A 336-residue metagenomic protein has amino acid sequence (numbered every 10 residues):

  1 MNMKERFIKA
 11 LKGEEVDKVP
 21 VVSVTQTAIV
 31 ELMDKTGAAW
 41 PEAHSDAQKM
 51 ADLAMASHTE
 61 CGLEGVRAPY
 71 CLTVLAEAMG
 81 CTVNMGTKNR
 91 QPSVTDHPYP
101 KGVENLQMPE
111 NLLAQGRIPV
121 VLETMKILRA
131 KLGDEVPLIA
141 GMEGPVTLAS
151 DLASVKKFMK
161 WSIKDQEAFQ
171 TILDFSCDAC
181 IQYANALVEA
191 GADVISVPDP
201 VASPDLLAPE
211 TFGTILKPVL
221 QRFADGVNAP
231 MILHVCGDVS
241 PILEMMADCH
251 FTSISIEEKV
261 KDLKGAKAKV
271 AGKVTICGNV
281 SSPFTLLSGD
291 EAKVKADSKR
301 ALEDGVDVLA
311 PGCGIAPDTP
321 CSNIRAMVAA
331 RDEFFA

Functional and structural regions predicted by a protein language model:
M3-E31, E64, L112-A336: Active-site loop segments of alpha/beta catalytic cores
M33-G37, L75-K88: Glycine-rich loop at the start of a catalytic domain that most often binds anionic cofactors/ligands
M33-G62: Active-site-flanking structural segment that lines cofactor/substrate pockets
H44-S45, Y70, C236: Active-site nucleophile and cofactor-binding loops and adjacent substrate-binding regions of central metabolic enzymes
L53-T82: Glycine-rich, N-terminal phosphate-binding loop and its surrounding beta-alpha-beta segment
L72-L75, R90, T147: A short acidic, glycine/proline-enriched capping/turn motif at secondary-structure boundaries, especially helix N-cap
T82-N89, S93-Y99, S150-M159, A271: Short, flexible, mixed-charge acidic loops at enzyme active sites
K88-I127: A gly/proline- and charged-residue-enriched helix-loop-helix capping module
